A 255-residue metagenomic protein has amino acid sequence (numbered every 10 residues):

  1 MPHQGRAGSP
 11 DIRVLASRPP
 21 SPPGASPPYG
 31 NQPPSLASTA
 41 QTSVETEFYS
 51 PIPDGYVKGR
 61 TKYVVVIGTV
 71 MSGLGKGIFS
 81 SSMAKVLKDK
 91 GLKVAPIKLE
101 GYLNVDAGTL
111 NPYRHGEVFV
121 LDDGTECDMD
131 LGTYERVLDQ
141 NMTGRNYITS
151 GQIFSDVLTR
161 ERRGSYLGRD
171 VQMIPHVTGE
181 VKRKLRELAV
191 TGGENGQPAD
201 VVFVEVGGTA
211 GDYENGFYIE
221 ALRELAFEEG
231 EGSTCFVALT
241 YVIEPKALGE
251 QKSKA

Functional and structural regions predicted by a protein language model:
P2-A255: Flexible phosphate-sensing "switch/lid" loops adjacent to ATP/NTP-binding sites across phosphate-transfer
